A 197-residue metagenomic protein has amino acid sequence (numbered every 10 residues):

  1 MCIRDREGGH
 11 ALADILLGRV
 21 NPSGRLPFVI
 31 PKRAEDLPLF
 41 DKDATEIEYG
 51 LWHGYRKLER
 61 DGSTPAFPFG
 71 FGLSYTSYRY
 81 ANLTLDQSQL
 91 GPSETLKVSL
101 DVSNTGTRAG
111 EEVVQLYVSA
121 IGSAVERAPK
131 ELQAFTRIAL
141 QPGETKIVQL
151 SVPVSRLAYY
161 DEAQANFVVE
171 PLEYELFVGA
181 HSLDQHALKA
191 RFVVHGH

Functional and structural regions predicted by a protein language model:
M1: Phosphate/diphosphate ligand-binding glycine-rich loop within oxidoreductases
R4-E111, Y117, P171, E175-H181 (+2 more regions): Secreted, periplasmic, or luminal enzymes acting at the cell surface/secretory milieu
R79, T84, D101, A134-Q141 (+2 more regions): Generic structural detector for well-ordered beta-strands
T95-K97, T145-Q149, A187-K189: Intrinsic-disorder/low-complexity, polar/charged segments enriched in Ser/Thr/Lys/Arg/Asp/Glu/Gln
T107-A124, K130-L132: Short acidic, flexible loop segments centered on an aromatic residue
A124-E162: Intrinsically disordered, low-complexity Pro/Gly/Ser/Thr-rich segments with frequent PxxP/GP/PP motifs and embedded
S151-A180: Short, surface-exposed ligand- or partner-binding patches at beta-edge/loop junctions that are enriched in aromatics
